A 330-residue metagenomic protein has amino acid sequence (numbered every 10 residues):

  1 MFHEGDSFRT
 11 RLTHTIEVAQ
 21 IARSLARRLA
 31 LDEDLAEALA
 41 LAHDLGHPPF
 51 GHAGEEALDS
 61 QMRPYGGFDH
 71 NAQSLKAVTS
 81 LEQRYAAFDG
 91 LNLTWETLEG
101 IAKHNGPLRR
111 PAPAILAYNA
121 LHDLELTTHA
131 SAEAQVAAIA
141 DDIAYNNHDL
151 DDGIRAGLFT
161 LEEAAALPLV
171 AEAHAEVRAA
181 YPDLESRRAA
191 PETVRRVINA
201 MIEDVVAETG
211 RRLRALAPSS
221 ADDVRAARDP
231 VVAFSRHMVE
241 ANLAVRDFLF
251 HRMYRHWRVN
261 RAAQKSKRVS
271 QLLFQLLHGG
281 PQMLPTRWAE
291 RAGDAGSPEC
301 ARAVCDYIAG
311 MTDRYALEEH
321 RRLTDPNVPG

Functional and structural regions predicted by a protein language model:
M1-L25, D32-D34, G54, N71-A72 (+1 more regions): Histidine-centered, transition-metal-coordinating active-site segments
R28-L29, G46: Alpha-helix boundary/capping segments in eukaryotic regulatory proteins
L35-N71: Aspartate-rich (DDxxD/NDxxD/DxxxD) Mg2+/diphosphate-binding motifs and their adjoining helix-loop segments
